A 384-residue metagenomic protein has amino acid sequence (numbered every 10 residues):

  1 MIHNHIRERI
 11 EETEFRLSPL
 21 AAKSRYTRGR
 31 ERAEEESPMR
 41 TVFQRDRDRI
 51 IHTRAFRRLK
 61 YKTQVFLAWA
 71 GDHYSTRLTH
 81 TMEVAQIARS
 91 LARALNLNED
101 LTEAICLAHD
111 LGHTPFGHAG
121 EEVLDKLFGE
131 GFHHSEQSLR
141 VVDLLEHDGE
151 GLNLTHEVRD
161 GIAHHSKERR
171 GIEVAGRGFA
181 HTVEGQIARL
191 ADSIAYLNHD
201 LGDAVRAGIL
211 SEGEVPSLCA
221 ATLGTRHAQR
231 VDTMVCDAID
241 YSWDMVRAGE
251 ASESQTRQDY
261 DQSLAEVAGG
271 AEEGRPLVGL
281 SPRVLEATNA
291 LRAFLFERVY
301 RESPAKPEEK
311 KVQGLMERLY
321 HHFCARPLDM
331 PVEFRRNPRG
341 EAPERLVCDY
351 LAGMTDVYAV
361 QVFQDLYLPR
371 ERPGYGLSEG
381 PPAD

Functional and structural regions predicted by a protein language model:
M1-T81, A85-L91, N98-E99, F132-D384: Histidine-centered, transition-metal-coordinating active-site segments
Y74, H113-T114: Short strand->helix junction
V84, F116-G117: Alpha-helix N-cap/helix-start motif
A94-L95, G112: Alpha-helix boundary/capping segments in eukaryotic regulatory proteins
A104-I105: Active-site alpha-helix of zinc metalloproteases
G112-H113, A195: Short active-site segment of divalent metal-dependent hydrolases/proteases that encodes the spacing between
G117-F128: A glycine- and small-aliphatic-rich helix-loop capping segment at beta-alpha/alpha-beta transitions that lines
